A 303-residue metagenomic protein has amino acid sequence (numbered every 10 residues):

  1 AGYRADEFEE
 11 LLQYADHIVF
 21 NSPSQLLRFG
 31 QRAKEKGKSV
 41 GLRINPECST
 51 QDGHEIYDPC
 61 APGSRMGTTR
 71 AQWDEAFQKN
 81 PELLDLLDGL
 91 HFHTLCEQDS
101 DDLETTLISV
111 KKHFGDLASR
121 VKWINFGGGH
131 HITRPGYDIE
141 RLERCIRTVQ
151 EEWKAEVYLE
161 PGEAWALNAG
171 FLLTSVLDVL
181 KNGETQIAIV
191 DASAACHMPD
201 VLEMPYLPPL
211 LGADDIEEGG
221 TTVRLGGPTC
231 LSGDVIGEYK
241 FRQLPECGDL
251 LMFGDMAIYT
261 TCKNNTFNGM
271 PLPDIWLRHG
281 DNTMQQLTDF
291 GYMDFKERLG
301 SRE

Functional and structural regions predicted by a protein language model:
A1-W123, C145: Active-site-proximal beta-alpha core segment in soluble small-molecule metabolic enzymes
C48-T50, C96, I132, W165 (+1 more regions): Feature marks short, surface-exposed loop/turn motifs that line or immediately flank catalytic pockets and channel
H91-T94, W123-G127, G227-T229, G254-A257: Glycine-rich anion-binding loop/nest that anchors nucleotide
T94-L95, I124-T133, P161-A164: Glycine-rich beta-strand-to-loop/alpha-helix junction loops that act as flexible
E104-S109, D138-R144, T174, K240: Charged helix-capping and loop-helix junction motifs
C145, E156-E303: Charged (often Lys/Glu-rich) extended helix/loop segments that serve as interaction or gating elements
R147-Q150: Active-site neighborhood of glycoside hydrolase catalytic domains
